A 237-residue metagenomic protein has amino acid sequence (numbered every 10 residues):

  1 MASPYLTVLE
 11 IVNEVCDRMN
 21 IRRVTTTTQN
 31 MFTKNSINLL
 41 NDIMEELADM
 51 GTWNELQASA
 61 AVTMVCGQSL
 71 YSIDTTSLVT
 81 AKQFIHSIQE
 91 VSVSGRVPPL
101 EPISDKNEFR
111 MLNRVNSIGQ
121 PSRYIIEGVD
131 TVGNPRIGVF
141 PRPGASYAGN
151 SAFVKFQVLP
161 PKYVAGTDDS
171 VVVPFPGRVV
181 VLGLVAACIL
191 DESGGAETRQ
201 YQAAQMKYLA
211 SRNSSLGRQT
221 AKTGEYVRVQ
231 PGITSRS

Functional and structural regions predicted by a protein language model:
M1-S237: Glycine-enriched, solvent-exposed interface loops adjoining structured elements
